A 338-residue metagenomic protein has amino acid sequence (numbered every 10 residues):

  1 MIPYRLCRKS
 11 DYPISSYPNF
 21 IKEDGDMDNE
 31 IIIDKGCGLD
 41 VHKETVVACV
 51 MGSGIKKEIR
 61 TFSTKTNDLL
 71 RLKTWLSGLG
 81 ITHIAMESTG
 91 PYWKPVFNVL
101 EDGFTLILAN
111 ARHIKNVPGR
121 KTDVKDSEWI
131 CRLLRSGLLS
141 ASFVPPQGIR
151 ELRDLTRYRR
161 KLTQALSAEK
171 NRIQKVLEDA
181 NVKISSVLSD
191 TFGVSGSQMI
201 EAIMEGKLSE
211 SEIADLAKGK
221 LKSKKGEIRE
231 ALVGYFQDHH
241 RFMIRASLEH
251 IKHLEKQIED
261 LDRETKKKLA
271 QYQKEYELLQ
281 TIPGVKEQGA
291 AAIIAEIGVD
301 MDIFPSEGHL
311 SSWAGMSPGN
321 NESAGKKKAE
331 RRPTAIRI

Functional and structural regions predicted by a protein language model:
M1-I338: A detector of single, family-specific signature residues that are central to catalytic or substrate-handling motifs
